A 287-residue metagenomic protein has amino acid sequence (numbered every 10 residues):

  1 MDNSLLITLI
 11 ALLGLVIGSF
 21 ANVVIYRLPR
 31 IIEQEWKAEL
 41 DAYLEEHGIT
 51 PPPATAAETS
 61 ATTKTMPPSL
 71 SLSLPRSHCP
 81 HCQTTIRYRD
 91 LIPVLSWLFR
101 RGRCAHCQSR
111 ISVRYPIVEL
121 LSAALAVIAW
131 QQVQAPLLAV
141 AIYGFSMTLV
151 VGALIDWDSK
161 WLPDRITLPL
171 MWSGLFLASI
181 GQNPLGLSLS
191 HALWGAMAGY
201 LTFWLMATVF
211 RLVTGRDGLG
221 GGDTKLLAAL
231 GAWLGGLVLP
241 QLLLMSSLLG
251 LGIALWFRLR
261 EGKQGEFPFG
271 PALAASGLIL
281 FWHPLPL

Functional and structural regions predicted by a protein language model:
D2-L6, H106, R110, R114 (+5 more regions): Juxtamembrane/transmembrane-helix boundary motifs in multi-pass membrane proteins
D2-R27, M197, L205-D217, T224-L287: Alpha-helical transmembrane segments
I10, L138-L249: Functional transmembrane core segments of multi-pass inner-membrane proteins
L28-R114: Membrane-proximal soluble regions of multi-pass membrane proteins
S69, R101-Y115, L154-L168, V209-G222 (+1 more regions): Interhelical loop and helix-boundary elements at the membrane-water interface of polytopic inner-membrane proteins
R76, Q83-L138, I142, D223-T224 (+2 more regions): Multi-pass membrane catalytic core of lipid/isoprenoid biosynthesis enzymes
V118-L125, T167-G174, F269-A274: Core segments of transmembrane alpha-helices that mediate helix-helix packing or line hydrophobic substrate/ligand
W130-Q132, A153-W157, A178-Q182, W256-R260 (+1 more regions): Structural signal for the C-terminal ends of transmembrane alpha-helices and the immediately following loop
